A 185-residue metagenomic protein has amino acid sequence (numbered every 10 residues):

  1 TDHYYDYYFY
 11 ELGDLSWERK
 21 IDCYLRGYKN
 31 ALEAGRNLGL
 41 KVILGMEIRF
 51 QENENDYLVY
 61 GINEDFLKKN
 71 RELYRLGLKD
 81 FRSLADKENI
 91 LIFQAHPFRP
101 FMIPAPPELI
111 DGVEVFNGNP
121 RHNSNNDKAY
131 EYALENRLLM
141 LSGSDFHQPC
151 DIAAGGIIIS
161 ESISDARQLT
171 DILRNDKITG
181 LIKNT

Functional and structural regions predicted by a protein language model:
T1, I43-E47, F93-H96, E114-F116 (+1 more regions): A cross-family glycoside hydrolase active-site/sugar-binding cleft signature
T1-Q51, E108, C150: An N-terminally biased module of ancient metal coordination in phosphate/nucleic-acid-related enzymes
K20-I21, K68-E72, L91-F93, N117-R121: Short, flexible loop segments at the rims of nucleotide/cofactor-binding pockets, characterized by
L25, Y74-L76, D127: Charged helix-capping and loop-helix junction motifs
L32-R36, G77-F93, A129-L134: Surface-exposed amphipathic alpha-helices with a cationic face
R36-V42, E88-L91, L109-D111, L138: Short, well-ordered coil/turn segments that N-cap beta-strands
E52-F66, F98-T185: Charged catalytic cores and adjacent phosphate/nucleic-acid-binding surfaces used for phosphate/nucleic-acid chemistry
N55-N89: Binuclear metal-dependent hydrolase catalytic cores centered on His/Asp/Glu-rich metal-binding motifs
